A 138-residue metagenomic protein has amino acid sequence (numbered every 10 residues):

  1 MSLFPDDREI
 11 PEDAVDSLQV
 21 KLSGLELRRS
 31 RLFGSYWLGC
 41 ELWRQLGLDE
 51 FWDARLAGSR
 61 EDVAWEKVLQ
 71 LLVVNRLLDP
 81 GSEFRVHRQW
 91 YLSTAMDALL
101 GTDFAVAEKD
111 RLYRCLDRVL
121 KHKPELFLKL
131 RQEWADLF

Functional and structural regions predicted by a protein language model:
M1-F138: Dynamic "connector" segments at or just before major functional cores
